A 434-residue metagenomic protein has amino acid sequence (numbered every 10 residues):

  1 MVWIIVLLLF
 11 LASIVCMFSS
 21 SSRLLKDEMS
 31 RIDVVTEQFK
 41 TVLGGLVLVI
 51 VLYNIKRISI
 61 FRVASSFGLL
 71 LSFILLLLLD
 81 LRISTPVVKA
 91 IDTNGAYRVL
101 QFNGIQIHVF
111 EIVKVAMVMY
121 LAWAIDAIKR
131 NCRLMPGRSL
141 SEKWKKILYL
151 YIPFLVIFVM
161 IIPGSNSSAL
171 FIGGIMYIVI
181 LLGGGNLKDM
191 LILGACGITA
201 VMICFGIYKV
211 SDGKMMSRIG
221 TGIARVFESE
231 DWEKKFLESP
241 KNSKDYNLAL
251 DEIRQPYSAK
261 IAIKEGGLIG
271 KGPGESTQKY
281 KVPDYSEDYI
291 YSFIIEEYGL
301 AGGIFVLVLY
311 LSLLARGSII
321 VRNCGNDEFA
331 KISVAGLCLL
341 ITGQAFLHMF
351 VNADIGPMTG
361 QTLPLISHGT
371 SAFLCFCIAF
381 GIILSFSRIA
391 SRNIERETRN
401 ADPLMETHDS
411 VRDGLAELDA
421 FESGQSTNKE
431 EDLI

Functional and structural regions predicted by a protein language model:
M1-I4, V15-C16, S22-G164, M349-L363 (+4 more regions): Membrane-helix boundary/helix-loop-helix interface segments in multi-pass membrane proteins
L11-M17, V49, V118, A122 (+6 more regions): Alpha-helical transmembrane segments of polytopic integral membrane proteins, especially the permease/helical cores
K40-L48, V113-K114, E297-A315: Hydrophobic alpha-helical transmembrane segments
S65-L71, K146-I162, N166-I223: Hydrophobic alpha-helical segments of polytopic membrane proteins
T93, Y97-V99, G194-G302, F329: Hydrophobic, glycine- and aromatic-enriched re-entrant/interface helices and adjoining loop segments
S141-K145, L193, A262, I332-L340: Alpha-helical transmembrane segments of multi-pass membrane proteins, especially transporters and channels
L170, M176-D189, T277-G302, G360-L374: Interfacial segments of multi-pass membrane proteins
L300-A345, D419, E430-L433: Hydrophobic transmembrane alpha-helices and their immediate junctions
